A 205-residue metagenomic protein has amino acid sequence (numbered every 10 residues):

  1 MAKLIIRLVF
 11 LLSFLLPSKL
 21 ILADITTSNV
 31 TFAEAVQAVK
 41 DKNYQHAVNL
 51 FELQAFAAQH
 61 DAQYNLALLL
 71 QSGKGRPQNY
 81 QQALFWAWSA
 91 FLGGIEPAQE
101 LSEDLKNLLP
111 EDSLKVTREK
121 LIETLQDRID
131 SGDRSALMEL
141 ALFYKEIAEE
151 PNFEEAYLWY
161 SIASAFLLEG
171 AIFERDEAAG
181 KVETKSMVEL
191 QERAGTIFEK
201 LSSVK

Functional and structural regions predicted by a protein language model:
L8-K19: Bacterial N-terminal signal peptides
L20-L50, D61: N-terminal leader/linker segments that initiate helical-solenoid repeat arrays
T26, K42-N43, F56-H60, S72-K74 (+8 more regions): Short helix-capping/linker turns of helical repeat alpha-solenoids
T31-A38, L50, Q54, N65-S72 (+3 more regions): Hydrophobic face of amphipathic alpha-helices that form TPR/SEL1-like repeat modules and related alpha-solenoid
A33-K40, E52, E96-S135: Alpha-helical adaptor scaffolds
V116, K120, T124-D133, G170-K205: Terminal, low-structured helical/coil segments at or just beyond the last alpha-helical repeat
